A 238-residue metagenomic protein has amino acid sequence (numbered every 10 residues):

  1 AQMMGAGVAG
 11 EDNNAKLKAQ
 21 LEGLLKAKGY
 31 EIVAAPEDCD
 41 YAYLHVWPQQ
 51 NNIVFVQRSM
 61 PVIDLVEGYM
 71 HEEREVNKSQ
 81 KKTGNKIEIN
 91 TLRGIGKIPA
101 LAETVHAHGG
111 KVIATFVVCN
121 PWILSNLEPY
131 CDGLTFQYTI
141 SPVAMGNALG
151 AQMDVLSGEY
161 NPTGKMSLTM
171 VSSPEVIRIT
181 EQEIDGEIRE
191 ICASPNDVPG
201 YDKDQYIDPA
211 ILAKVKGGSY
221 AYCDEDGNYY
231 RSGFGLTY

Functional and structural regions predicted by a protein language model:
A1-Y238: C-terminal non-catalytic regions of proteins with extracellular/luminal or membrane-system context
